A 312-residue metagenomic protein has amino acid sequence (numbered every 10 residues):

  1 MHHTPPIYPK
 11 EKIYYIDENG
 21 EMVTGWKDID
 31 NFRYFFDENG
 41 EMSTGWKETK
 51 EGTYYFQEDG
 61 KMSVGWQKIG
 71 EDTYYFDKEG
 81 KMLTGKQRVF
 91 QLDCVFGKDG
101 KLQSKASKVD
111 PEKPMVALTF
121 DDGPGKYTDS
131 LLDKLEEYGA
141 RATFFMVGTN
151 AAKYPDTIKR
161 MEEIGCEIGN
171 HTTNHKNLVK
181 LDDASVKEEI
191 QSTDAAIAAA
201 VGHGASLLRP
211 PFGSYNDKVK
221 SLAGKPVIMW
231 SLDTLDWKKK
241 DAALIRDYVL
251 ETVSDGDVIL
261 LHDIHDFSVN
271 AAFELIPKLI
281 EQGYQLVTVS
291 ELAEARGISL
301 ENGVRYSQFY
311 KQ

Functional and structural regions predicted by a protein language model:
M1-V109: Extracellular adhesion/carbohydrate-binding repeat motifs centered on closely spaced tryptophans
K101-L181, S185-S192, A196, I276 (+1 more regions): Active-site beta->alpha N-cap acidic-glycine motif
D110, E137-Y138, A151-A152, F267-Q312: C-terminal domain-boundary segment and adjacent tail
A117-F120, A142-M146, E167-T172, S206-P210 (+3 more regions): Structural recognition of the beta-strand scaffold that forms the well-ordered cores of secreted hydrolase catalytic
P124, G148-N150, N174, F212-S214 (+3 more regions): Active-site-proximal loop/turn and secondary-structure-junction residues that shape catalytic pockets, frequently
Y138, I164, D255-G256, Q282: Structured helix-beta-strand junction loops
K159, K176-H203, S214-D257, S268-E274: Alpha-helical scaffold elements lining the catalytic groove of polysaccharide deacetylases
E163-C166, I197-G204, E301-Q312: Structural recognition of alpha->loop->beta junctions
